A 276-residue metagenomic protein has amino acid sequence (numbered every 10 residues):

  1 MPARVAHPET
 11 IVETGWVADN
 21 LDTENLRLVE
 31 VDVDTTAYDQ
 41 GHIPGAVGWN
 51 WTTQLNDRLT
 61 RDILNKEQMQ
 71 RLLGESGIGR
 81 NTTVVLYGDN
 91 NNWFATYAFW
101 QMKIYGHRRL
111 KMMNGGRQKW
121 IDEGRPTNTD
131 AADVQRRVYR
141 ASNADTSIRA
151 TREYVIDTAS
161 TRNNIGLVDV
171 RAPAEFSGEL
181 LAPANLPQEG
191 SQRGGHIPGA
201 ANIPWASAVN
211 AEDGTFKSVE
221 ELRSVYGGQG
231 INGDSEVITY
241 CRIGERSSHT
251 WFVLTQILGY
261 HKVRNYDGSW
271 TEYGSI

Functional and structural regions predicted by a protein language model:
P2-A6, I63-R162, E179-L180, G195 (+2 more regions): Thiolate-centered catalytic microenvironments shared by cysteine-dependent enzyme domains
P2-N81, I156-G233: Positively charged, proline/Ser/Thr-rich regional signature most characteristic of the Rhodanese/CDC25-like
V17, A46, M102, W120 (+3 more regions): Terminal peptide-recognition signature
Q40, D122, S275: Phosphate-coordinating loops and pocket residues in cytosolic domains that bind phosphorylated ligands
L55-N56, R117-W120, E175, T271-Y273: Short gly/pro/ser/thr-enriched loop/turn and capping motifs at secondary-structure boundaries
G214-T215, S269-I276: C-terminal structured domain segments across diverse proteins
E220-V225, T239, S248, F252: Extracellular low-complexity, Gly/Ser/Thr-rich intrinsically disordered linkers and protease-sensitive activation/hinge
